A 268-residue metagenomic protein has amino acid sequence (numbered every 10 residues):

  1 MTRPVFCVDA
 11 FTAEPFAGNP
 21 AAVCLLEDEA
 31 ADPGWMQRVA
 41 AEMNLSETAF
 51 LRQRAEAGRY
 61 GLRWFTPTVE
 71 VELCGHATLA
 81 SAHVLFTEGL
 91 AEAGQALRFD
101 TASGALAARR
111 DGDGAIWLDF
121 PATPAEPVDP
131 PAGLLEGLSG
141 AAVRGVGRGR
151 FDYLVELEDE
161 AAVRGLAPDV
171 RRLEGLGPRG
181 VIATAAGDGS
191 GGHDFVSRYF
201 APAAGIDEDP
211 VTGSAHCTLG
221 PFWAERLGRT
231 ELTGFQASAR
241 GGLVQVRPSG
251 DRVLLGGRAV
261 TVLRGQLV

Functional and structural regions predicted by a protein language model:
M1-L73, L79-V268: Active-site proximal loop and beta-alpha junction motif in alpha/beta enzyme cores
